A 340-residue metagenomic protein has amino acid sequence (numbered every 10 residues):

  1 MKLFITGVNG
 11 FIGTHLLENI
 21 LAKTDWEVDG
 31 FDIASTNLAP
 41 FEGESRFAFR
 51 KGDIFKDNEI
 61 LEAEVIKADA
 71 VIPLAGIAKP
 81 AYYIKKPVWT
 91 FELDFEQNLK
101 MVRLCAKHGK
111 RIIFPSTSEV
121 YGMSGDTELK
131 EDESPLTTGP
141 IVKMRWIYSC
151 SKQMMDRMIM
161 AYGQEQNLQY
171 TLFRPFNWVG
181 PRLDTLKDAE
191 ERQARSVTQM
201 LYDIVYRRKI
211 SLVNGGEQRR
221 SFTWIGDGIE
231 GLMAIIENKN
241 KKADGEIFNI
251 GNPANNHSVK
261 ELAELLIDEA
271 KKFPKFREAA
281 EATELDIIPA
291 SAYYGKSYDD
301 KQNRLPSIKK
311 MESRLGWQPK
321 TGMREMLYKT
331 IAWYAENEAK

Functional and structural regions predicted by a protein language model:
L3-K23: N-terminal Rossmann NAD(P)H-binding glycine-rich loop of SDR-like oxidoreductase domains
D25-S35: Conserved glycine-rich Rossmann-like NAD(P)H-binding loop of the short-chain dehydrogenase/reductase
S45-K56: Rossmann-fold cofactor-recognition segment
I54-L93: NAD(P)H-binding glycine-rich loop region in Rossmannoid oxidoreductase-like domains and their noncatalytic homologs
I77-W89, E96, K110, P115-Y148 (+3 more regions): Active-site "gating" loop of Rossmann-like NAD(P)-dependent oxidoreductase/epimerase domains
Y83, L136-K143, F176-D188, S196-T223 (+3 more regions): A conserved pocket-lining segment of Rossmann-fold NAD(P)-dependent short-chain dehydrogenase/reductase
V142-T171, I204-Y206: Active-site Tyr-X1-5-Lys
I204-K340: C-terminal substrate-binding subdomain of Rossmann-fold SDR/epimerase-dehydratase oxidoreductases
